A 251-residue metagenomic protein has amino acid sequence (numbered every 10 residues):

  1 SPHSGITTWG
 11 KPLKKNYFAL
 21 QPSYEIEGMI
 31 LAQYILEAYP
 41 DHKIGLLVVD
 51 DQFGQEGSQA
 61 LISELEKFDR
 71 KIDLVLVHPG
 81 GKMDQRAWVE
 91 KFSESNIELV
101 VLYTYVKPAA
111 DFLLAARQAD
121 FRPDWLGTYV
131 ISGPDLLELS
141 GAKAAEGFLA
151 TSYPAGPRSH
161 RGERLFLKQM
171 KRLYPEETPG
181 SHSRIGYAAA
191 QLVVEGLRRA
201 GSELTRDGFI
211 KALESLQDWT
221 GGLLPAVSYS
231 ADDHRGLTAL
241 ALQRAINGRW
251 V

Functional and structural regions predicted by a protein language model:
S1-K11, L20, H78-Q85, K107-A110 (+1 more regions): Beta-alpha junction/loop-to-helix N-cap segments that form part of ligand/metal-binding clefts
S1-P2, I44-V48, N96-V106, F112 (+2 more regions): Periplasmic-binding protein-like
S1-V75, D124-L149: Extracytoplasmic ligand/sensor domains, especially the bilobed periplasmic-binding protein
K11, L36-D41, I62-R70, E90-I97 (+5 more regions): Sec-exported extracytoplasmic/periplasmic mature domains
E25, L113-Y187: Extracellular/periplasmic periplasmic-binding protein-like sensory domains
E27-I30, V77-E94, R161-G162: Structural motif
I35, I44, L61, V100 (+4 more regions): Residue-level signal for nonpolar/aromatic packing positions in well-ordered secondary structure
R172-S183, V194-W250: Segments of small-molecule ligand-sensing domains
